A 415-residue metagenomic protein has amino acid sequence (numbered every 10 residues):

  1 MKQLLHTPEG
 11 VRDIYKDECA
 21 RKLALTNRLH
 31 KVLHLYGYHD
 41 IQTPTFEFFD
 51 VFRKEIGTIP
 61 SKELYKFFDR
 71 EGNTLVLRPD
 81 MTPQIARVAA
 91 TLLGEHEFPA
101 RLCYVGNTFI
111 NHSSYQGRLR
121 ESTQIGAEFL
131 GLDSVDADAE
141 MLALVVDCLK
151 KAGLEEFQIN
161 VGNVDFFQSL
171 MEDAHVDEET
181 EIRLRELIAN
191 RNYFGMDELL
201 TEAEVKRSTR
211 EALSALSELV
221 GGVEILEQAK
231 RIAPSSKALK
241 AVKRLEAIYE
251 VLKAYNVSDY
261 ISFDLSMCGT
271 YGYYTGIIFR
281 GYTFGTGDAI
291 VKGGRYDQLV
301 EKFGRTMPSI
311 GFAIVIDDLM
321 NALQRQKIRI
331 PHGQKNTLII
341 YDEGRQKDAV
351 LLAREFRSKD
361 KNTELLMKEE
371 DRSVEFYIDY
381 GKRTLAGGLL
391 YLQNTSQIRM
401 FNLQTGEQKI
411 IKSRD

Functional and structural regions predicted by a protein language model:
M1-H6, M171, V176-R183: Charged, compositionally biased N-terminal leader segments and the immediate start of the first structured element
M1-P83, A139, N160: TRNA-binding/sensing appendages of the translation machinery
L4, F52-I56, L170, F376-I378 (+1 more regions): Short secondary-structure transition/capping segments
A24-V32, F48, T82-L93, L102-L132 (+2 more regions): Positively charged, Gly/Ser-enriched RNA/tRNA-binding surfaces
E63-D69, V176-D197, V257: Acidic, His- and aromatic-enriched active-site or binding-groove loops in soluble protein domains that engage sugars
E97-F98: Phosphate/dinucleotide-binding and metal-coordinating scaffold of catalytic cores in nucleotide-dependent enzymes
R120-I125, V161-S169: Short, conserved phosphate-binding/catalytic loop or strand-edge motifs used in phosphoryl-/nucleotidyl-transfer
E156-D165, L184, S262-S266: Short, surface-exposed recognition loops or helix-turn segments adjacent to catalytic cores
